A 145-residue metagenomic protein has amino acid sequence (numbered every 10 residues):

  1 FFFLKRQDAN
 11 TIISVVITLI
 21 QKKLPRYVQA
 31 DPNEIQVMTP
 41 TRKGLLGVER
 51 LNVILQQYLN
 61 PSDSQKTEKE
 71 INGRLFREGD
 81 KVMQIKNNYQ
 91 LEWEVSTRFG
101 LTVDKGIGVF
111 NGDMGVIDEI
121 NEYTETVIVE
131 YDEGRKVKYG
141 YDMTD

Functional and structural regions predicted by a protein language model:
F1-G106: Conserved helicase motor core of P-loop NTPases
L4-R6, G79, D113, G134 (+1 more regions): Generic signature of intrinsically disordered, low-complexity segments enriched in small/polar residues
V16-Q21, I128-T144: A short, flexible low-complexity segment enriched in Lys/Arg and Gly/Pro that occurs in N-terminal basic tails
D31, F76-E78, N111, I120-E125 (+1 more regions): Short flexible coil/turn linkers enriched for glycine and charged/polar residues that connect secondary-structure
G44-D63, V116-K138: Conserved helicase motor "Helicase C" RecA-like lobe of SF1/SF2 P-loop NTPases
V95-I117, E122-T124: Short, compositionally biased
N111, E122, Y139-D145: Catalytic P-loop NTP-binding/switch module of NTPases
